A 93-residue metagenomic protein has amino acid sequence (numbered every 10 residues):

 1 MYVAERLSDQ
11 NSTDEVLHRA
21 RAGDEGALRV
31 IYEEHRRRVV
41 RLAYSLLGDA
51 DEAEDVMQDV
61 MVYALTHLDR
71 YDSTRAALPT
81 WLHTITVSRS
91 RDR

Functional and structural regions predicted by a protein language model:
M1-A22, G26, V30: Intrinsic, short, N-terminal disordered tails of RNA polymerase sigma-factor systems
Y2, Y32-A50, H67, H83: Amphipathic, Lys/Arg- and hydrophobic-enriched alpha-helical face
S12, V16, V40, A50-H67: Conserved RNAP core-binding helix
R21-A22, G48, D59-A76: Sigma70-family region 2
G26-V30, D51, D55, T80: Short, solvent-exposed positions on alpha-helices
D55-V62, A76-S88: Structural recognition of an alpha-helix C-terminal capping motif at a helix-to-coil junction
T66-S73, T84-R93: Arg/Lys-rich amphipathic alpha helix in sigma70-family domain 2
